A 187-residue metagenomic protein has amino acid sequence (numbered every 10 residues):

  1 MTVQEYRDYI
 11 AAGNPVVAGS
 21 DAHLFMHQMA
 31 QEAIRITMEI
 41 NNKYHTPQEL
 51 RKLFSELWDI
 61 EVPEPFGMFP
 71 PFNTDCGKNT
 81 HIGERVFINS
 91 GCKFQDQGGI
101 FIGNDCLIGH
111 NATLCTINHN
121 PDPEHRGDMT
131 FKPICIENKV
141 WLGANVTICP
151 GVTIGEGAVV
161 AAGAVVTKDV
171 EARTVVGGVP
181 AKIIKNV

Functional and structural regions predicted by a protein language model:
M1-P63, A181-I184: Terminal amphipathic alpha-helical/low-complexity segments used for targeting or macromolecular assembly
S55-V62, G67-G77: A glycine-rich, hydrophobic loop/mini-helix early in the fold
F72-T153, V179-V187: Flexible, glycine/small-residue-enriched loop-and-beta-strand segment within the central core of proteins
L107, A158-V159: Short alpha-helix at the nucleotide-sugar/activated-sugar donor binding site of glycosyltransferases and closely
V152, R173-T174: Extracytoplasmic/periplasmic beta-strand context in beta-sandwich domains, especially the cupredoxin/COX2 CuA-binding
T153, T167-K168: Active-site/ligand-binding-proximal alpha/beta "capping" segment
V160, G178: Conserved G/P- and acidic residue-centered "switch" motifs that form tight phosphate/ATP-binding loops in soluble
